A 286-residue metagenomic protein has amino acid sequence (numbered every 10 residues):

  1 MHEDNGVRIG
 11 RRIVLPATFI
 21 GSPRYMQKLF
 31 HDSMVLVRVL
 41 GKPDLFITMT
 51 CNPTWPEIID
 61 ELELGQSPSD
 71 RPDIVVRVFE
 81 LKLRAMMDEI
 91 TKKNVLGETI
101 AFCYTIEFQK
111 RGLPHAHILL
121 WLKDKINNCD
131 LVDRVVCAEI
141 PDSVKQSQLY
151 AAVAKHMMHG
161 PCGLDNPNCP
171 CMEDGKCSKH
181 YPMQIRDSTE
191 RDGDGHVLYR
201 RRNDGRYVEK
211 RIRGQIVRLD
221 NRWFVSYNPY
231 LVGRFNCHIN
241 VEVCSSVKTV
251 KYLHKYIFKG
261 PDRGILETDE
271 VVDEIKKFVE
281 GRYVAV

Functional and structural regions predicted by a protein language model:
M1-V286: Extended, structured polyanion-binding interfaces
